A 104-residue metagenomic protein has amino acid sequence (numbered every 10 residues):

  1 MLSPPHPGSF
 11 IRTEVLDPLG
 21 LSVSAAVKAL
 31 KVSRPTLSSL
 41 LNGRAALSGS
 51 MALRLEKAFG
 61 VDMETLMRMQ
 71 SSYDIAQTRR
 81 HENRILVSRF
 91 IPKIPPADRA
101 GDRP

Functional and structural regions predicted by a protein language model:
M1-L21, R68: A short, Lys/Arg-rich alpha-helix, primarily the initiator
P18, A29, A58: Residues within the alpha-helical elements of helix-turn-helix
L21-S39: Short alpha-helical DNA-recognition segment
K31, N42, S71: Residue-level detection of the helix-turn-helix DNA-binding "recognition helix"
S39, L53, R68: DNA-binding alpha-helical recognition surfaces that contact promoter or target DNA
R44-K57: Short, basic-rich loop-to-helix N-cap that marks the start of a DNA-contacting helix
M67-P104: Short, charged recognition helix plus adjacent turn of helix-turn-helix-like nucleic-acid-binding domains
